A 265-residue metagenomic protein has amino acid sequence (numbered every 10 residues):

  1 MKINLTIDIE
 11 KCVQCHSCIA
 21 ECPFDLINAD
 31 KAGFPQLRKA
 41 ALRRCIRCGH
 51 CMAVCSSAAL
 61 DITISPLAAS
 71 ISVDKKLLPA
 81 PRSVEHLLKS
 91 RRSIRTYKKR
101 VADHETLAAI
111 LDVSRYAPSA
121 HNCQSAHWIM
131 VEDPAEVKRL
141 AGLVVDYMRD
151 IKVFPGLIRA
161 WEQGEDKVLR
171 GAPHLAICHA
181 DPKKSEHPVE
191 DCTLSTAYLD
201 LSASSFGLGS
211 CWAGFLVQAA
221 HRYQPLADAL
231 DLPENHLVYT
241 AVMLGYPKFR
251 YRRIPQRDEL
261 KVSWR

Functional and structural regions predicted by a protein language model:
M1-R265: Acidic, surface-exposed loops and disordered segments
